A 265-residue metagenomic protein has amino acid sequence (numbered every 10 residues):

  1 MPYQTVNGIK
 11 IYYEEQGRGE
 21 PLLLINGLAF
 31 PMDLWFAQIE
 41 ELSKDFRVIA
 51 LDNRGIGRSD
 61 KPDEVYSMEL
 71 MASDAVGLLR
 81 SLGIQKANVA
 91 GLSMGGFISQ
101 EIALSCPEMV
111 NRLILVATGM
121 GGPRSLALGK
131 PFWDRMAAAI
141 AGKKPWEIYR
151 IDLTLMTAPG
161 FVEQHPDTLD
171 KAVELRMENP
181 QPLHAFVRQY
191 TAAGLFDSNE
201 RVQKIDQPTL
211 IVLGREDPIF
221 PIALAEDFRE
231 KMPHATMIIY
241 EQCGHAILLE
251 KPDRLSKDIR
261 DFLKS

Functional and structural regions predicted by a protein language model:
N7-E64: Conserved HGGG/HGGXW glycine-rich cap/lid loop of the alpha/beta-hydrolase fold
A50-A90: Active-site loop/oxyanion-hole signature of alpha/beta-hydrolase fold enzymes
G91, G95, S99: Gly/Ala-rich beta-loop-alpha elbow adjacent to hydrolase catalytic centers
L104, N111-G142: Flexible "cap/lid" loop of the alpha/beta hydrolase fold
W146-R201: Conserved alpha/beta-hydrolase catalytic His-Asp/Glu region
I205, I211-L213, D217: Short beta-strand/loop motif that positions the catalytic acidic residue of the alpha/beta-hydrolase fold
P218-L224: Conserved alpha/beta-hydrolase "acid-adjacent" motif
A235-S265: Catalytic active-site module of serine/aspartate enzymes centered on a nucleophile-bearing elbow/loop
